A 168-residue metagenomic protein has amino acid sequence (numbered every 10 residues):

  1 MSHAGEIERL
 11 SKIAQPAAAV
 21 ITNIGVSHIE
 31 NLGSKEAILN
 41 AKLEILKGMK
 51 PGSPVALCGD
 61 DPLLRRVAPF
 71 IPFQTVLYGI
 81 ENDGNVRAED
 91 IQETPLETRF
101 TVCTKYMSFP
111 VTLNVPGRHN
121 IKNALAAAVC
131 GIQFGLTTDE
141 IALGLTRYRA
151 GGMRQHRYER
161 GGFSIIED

Functional and structural regions predicted by a protein language model:
M1-I7, I165-D168: Switch II (G3) loop of P-loop NTPases
S11, A17-I165: Acidic, Mg2+-coordinating active-site environments of NTP-dependent enzymes
